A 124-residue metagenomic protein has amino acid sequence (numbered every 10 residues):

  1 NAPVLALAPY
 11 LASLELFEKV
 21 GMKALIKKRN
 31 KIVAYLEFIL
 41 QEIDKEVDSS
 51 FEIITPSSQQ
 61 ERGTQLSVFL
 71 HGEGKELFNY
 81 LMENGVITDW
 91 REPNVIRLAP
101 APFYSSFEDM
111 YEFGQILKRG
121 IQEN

Functional and structural regions predicted by a protein language model:
N1, V20, P56, A99 (+1 more regions): Surface-exposed loop/turn and secondary-structure junction residues enriched for glycine/proline
N1-F38: Structural signature of PLP-dependent enzymes
A2, Q60-E61, W90: A generic fold-level signal
L5-P9, E76, P93: Generic alpha-helical secondary structure signal
L11, E15, S67-F69, A99: Residue-level recognition of well-ordered beta-strand positions that form the cores of beta-sheet-rich folds across
E15, Q41-K45, K118, Q122: A general structural signal for alpha-helical elements within enzymatic catalytic domains
N30-E37, Q41-N84: Conserved PLP-binding catalytic core of the aspartate aminotransferase-like
G72-E73, Y80-N124: PLP-dependent enzyme catalytic core of the Aspartate aminotransferase-like
